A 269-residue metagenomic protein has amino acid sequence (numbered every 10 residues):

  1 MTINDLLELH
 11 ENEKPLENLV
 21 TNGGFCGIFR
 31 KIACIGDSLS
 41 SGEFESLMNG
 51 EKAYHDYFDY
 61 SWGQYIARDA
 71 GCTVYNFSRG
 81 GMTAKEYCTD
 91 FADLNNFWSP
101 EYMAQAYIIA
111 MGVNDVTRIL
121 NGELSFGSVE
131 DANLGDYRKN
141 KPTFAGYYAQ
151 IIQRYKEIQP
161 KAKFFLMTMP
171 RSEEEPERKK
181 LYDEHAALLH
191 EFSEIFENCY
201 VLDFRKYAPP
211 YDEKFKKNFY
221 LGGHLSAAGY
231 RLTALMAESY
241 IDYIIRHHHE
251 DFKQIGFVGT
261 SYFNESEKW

Functional and structural regions predicted by a protein language model:
T2-S78, N95-S99, E250: Serine-esterase "nucleophile elbow" of acetyl-processing enzymes
A33-I35, V74-S78, Q105-A110, K163-T168 (+1 more regions): Structural recognition of the beta-strand scaffold that forms the well-ordered cores of secreted hydrolase catalytic
S38-S41, R79-K85, V113-R118, P170-E174 (+1 more regions): Solvent-exposed loop/turn segments at secondary-structure junctions within structured extracellular/periplasmic domains
E45-M48, I119-S128, P210-K217: Short, flexible, mixed-charge acidic loops at enzyme active sites
D59-S61, Y87-P100, A149-R154, A187: Alpha-helical scaffolding within the catalytic cores of extracellular/periplasmic polymer-degrading hydrolases
Y65-T73, Q150-F165, L188-L202: A structural motif corresponding to the C-terminal end of an alpha-helix and its immediate exit/capping segment
E86-P142, S172: Oxyanion-hole/transition-state-stabilizing segment in secreted/luminal serine hydrolases and related acyltransferases
M169-W269: Catalytic His-Asp segment of secreted/periplasmic serine-dependent ester chemistry enzymes
